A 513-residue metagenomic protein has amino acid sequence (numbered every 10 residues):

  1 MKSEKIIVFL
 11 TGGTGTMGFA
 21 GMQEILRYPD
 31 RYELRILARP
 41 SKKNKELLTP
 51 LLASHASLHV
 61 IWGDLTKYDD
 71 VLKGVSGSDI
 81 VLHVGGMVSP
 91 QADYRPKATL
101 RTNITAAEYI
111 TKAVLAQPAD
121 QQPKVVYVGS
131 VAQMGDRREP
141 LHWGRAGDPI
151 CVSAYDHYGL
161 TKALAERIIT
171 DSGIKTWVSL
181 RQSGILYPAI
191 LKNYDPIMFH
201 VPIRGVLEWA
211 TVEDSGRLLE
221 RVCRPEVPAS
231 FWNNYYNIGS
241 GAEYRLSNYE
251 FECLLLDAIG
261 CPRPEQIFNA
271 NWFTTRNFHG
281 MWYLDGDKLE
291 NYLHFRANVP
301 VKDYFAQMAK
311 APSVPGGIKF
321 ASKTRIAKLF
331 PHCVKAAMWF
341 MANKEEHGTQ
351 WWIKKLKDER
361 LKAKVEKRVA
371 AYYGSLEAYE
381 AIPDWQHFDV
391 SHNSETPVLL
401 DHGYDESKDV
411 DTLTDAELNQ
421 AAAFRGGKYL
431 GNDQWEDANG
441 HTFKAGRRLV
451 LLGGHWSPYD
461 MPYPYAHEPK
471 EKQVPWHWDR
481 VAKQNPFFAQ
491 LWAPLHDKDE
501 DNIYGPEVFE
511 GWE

Functional and structural regions predicted by a protein language model:
I6-Y28: N-terminal Rossmann NAD(P)H-binding glycine-rich loop of SDR-like oxidoreductase domains
S54-T102: NAD(P)H-binding glycine-rich loop region in Rossmannoid oxidoreductase-like domains and their noncatalytic homologs
Y68, V81, Y94-V126: NAD(P)-cofactor binding segment of oxidoreductase domains
E108-Y155: Conserved Rossmann-fold NAD(P)-dependent oxidoreductase catalytic core, especially the SDR/UDP-sugar
E139, V152-W177: Active-site Tyr-X1-5-Lys
P188, N193-P196, V206-E243: Alpha-helical substrate-binding/gating segment
R221-G286, N291-Y292, K302, M308-H392: Mid/C-terminal beta-alpha module of Rossmann-like enzyme folds, strongest in SDR-family dehydrogenases/epimerases
W385-E513: Functional cation/ligand-contacting sites centered on basic and imidazole/sulfhydryl donors
